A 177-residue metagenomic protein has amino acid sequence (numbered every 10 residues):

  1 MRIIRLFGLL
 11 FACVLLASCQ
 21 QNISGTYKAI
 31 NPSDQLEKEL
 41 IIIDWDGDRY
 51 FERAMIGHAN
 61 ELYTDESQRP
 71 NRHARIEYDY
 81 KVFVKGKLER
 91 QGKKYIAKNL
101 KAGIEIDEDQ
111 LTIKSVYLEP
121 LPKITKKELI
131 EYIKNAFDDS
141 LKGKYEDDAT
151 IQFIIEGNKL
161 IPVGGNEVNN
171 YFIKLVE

Functional and structural regions predicted by a protein language model:
M1-F7: Bacterial N-terminal signal peptides that target proteins for export
L15-S18: C-terminal motif of bacterial Sec signal peptides marking the signal peptidase cleavage site
N22-E39, E52: Tryptophan-anchored aromatic micro-motifs
Y27-N31, R53, H73-R75, I161-G164: Short beta-strand segments that buttress and anchor functional surface loops
L36-A102: N-terminal glycine/threonine-rich, aromatic-flanked beta-hairpin/loop signature
Y78-K94, E131-E177: Edge beta-strand at a domain terminus
A97-S140: Surface-exposed, polar helix/loop patches in the mature regions of secreted/periplasmic/lumenal proteins that form
